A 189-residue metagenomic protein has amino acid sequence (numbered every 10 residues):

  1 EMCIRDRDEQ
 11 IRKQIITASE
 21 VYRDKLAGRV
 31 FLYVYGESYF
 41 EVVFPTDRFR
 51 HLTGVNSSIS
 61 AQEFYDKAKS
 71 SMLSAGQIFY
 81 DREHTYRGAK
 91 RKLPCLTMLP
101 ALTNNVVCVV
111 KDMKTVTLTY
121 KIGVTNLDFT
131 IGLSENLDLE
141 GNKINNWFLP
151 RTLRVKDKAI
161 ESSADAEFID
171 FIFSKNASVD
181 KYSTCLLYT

Functional and structural regions predicted by a protein language model:
E1-D6, Y188-T189: Conserved small/polar residues in nucleotide/adenosyl-binding loops
R5-M113: N-terminal "domain-start" segment
R23, V34-G36, D66, D81 (+7 more regions): Compositionally biased, intrinsically disordered low-complexity regions enriched in proline and serine
R91-L186: Conserved binding-pocket/active-site segment within a compact domain
